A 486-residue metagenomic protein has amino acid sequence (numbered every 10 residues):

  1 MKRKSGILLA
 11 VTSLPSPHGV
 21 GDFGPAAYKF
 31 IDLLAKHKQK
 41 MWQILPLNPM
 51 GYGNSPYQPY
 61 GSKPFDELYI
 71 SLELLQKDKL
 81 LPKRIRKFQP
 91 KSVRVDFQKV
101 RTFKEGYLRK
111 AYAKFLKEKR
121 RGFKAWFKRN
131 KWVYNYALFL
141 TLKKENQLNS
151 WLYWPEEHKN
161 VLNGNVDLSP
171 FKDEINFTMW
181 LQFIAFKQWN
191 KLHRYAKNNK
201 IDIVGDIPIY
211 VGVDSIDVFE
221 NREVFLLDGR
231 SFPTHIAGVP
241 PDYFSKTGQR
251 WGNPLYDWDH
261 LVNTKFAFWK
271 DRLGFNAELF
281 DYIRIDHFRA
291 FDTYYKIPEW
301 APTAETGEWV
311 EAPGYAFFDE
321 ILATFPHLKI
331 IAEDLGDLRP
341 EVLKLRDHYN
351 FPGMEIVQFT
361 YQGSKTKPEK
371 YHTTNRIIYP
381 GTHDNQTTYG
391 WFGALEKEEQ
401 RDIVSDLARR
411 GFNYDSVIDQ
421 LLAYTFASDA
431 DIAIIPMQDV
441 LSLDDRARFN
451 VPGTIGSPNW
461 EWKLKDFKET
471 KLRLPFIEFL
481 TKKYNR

Functional and structural regions predicted by a protein language model:
M1-T12, Y28: N-terminal regions that are enriched for targeting/export leaders and immediately downstream pro/stem segments
I7-L9, D22, I44: Active-site-adjacent substrate/metal-binding segments within catalytic domains of carbohydrate-active enzymes
A10, S16, N54-F186, V211-I434 (+2 more regions): Alpha-amylase-like alpha-glycosidases and glucanotransferases acting on alpha-linked glucans and related
P25-M50, E278-F280: Catalytic domains of carbohydrate-active enzymes, especially glycoside hydrolases
A35, W189-N199, L322, R346-D347: Surface-exposed amphipathic alpha-helices with a cationic face
L45, D202-V204, P208, Y282 (+1 more regions): Outer-envelope exported proteins of Gram-negative bacteria
T178, Q182-G212: Conserved, well-ordered alpha-helix/loop/beta-strand core segments that scaffold catalytic motifs
L474-R486: C-terminal accessory segments of extracellular proteins
